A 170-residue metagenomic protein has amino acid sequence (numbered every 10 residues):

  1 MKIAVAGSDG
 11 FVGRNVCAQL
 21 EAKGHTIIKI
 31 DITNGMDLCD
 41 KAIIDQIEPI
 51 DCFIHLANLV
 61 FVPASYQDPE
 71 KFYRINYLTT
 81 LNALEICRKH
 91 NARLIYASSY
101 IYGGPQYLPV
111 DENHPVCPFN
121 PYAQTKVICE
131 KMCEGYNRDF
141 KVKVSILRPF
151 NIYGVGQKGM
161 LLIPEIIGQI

Functional and structural regions predicted by a protein language model:
I3-K23: N-terminal Rossmann NAD(P)H-binding glycine-rich loop of SDR-like oxidoreductase domains
A6, I50-L56, I95-A97: Rossmann-fold scaffold of SDR-type NAD(P)-dependent oxidoreductases
I27-I43: Adenosine-cofactor binding site in Rossmann-like domains, unifying the SAM/SAH pocket of S-adenosylmethionine-dependent
A42-I75, I86: NAD(P)H-binding glycine-rich loop region in Rossmannoid oxidoreductase-like domains and their noncatalytic homologs
P63-K71, P105-P109, K158: Conserved catalytic-core motifs of eukaryotic protein kinase domains, centered on the activation segment
L81-P121: Conserved Rossmann-fold NAD(P)-dependent oxidoreductase catalytic core, especially the SDR/UDP-sugar
L108, K131-I170: NAD(P)-dependent short-chain dehydrogenase/reductase
T125-I128: Active-site helix of classical SDR
